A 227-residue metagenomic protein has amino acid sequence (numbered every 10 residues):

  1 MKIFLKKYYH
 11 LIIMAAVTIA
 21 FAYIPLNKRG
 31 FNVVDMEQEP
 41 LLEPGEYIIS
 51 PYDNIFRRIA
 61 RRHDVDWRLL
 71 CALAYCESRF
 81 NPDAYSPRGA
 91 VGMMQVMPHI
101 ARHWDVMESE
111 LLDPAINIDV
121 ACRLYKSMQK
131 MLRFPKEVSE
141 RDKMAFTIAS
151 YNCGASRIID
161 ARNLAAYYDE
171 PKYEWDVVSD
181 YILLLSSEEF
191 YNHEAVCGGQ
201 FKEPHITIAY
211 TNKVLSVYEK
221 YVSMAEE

Functional and structural regions predicted by a protein language model:
K2-V34, E46-Y47, H63, R102 (+3 more regions): Non-catalytic cell-wall polysaccharide-engagement segments
Q38-D66: Short extracytoplasmic
P51, V65-L70, Y75, R88-V91 (+1 more regions): Extracytoplasmic
D53-N54, M94-Q95, H99, R123: A generic alpha-helix surface/boundary motif
C76-M93, M97-I100, G154, V214: Cell-wall polysaccharide-cleaving catalytic domain and substrate-binding groove, primarily in peptidoglycan/chitin
